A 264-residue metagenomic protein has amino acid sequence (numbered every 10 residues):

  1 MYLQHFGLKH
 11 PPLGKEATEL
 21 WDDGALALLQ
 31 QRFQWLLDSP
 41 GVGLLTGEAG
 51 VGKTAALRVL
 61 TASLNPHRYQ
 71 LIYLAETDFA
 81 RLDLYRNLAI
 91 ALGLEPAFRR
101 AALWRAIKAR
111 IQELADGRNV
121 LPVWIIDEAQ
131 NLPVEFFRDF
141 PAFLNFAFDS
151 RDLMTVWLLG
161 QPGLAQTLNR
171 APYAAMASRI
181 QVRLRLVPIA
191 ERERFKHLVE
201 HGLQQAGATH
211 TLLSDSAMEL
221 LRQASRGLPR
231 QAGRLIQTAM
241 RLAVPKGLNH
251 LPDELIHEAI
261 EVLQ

Functional and structural regions predicted by a protein language model:
M1-P40, H257, E261: A short, basic N-terminal segment
G7-L8, A175, E193, H197-Q264: C-terminal alpha-helical "lid" subdomain
L8-G14, Y69-L71, F79-F98: Conserved NTP-binding/hydrolysis module of P-loop NTPases
D38-V59: Walker A/P-loop nucleotide-binding motif
G43-T46, Y73, I125: Short hydrophobic/aromatic beta-strand immediately N-terminal to the Walker A/P-loop
T61-S63, L164-R179: Short regulatory helix/loop adjacent to the ATP-binding pocket of P-loop NTPases
L74-T77, T167-A171, Q181-R194: Conserved AAA+ ATPase "SRH/arginine-finger" region at the nucleotide-binding site
A80-D83, E95-D139, F148-D152, I189-F195 (+3 more regions): Mid-core helix/loop region of P-loop NTP-binding domains shared across ATPases and GTPases
